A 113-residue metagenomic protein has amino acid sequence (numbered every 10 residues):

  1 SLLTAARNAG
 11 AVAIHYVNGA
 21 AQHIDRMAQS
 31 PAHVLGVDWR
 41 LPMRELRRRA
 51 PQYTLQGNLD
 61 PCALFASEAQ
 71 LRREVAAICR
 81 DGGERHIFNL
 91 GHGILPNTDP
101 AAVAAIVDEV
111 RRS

Functional and structural regions predicted by a protein language model:
S1-S113: Active-site loop segments of alpha/beta catalytic cores
